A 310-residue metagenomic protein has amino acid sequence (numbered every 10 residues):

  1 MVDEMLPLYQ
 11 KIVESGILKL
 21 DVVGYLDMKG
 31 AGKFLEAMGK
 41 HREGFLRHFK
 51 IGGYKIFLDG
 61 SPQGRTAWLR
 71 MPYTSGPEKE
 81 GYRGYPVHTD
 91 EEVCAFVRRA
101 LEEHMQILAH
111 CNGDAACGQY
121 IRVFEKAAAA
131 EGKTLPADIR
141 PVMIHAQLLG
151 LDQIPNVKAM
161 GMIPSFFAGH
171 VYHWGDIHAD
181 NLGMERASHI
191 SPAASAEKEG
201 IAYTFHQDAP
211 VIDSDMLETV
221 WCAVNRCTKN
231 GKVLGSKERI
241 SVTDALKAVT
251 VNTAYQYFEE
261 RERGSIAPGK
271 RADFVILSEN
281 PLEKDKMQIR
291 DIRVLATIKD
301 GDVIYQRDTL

Functional and structural regions predicted by a protein language model:
V2-G118, R122, N156-I163, A168-G169 (+1 more regions): Metal-coordinating catalytic core of metallo-dependent amide/deamination hydrolases
L46-R47, K286-I289: Short loop/turn motifs at secondary-structure junctions and domain boundaries
W68-M71, G235, D291-R293: Short intrinsically disordered coil segments
V87-D90, R239, D291: Short, solvent-exposed loop/helix junctions and linker helices that flank or host conserved functional motifs
R98-L108, A115-P141, H145-A146, L151-E283 (+2 more regions): His/Asp/Glu-enriched, well-ordered alpha-helical/loop segment that forms or immediately abuts the divalent-metal
